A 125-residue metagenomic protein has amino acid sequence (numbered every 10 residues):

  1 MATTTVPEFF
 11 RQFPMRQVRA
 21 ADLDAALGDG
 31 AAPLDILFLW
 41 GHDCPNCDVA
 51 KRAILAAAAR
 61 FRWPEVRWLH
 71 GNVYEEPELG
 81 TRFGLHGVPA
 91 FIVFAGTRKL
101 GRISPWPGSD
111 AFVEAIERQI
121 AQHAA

Functional and structural regions predicted by a protein language model:
M1-L34, A115-A125: N-terminal leader/targeting and pre-domain segments
Q17, L39, W63-E78: Thiol-based oxidoreductase modules, predominantly thioredoxin-like and allied folds used for disulfide exchange
I36-L37, F91: Hydrophobic beta-strand anchors of alpha/beta hydrolase catalytic cores
W40-D43, G87: Short pre-active-site segment immediately N-terminal to redox-active cysteine/selenocysteine motifs in thiol-based
C44-C47, F91: The canonical Cys-X-X-Cys-His
D48-R60: Typically the conserved alpha-helix immediately C-terminal to a functionally engaged Cys/Sec in thioredoxin-like
R82-H86: A short glycine-leucine-enriched loop at secondary-structure breakpoints that most characteristically corresponds
G87, I92-A125: Non-catalytic, surface beta->alpha helical segment in thiol-disulfide oxidoreductase systems
